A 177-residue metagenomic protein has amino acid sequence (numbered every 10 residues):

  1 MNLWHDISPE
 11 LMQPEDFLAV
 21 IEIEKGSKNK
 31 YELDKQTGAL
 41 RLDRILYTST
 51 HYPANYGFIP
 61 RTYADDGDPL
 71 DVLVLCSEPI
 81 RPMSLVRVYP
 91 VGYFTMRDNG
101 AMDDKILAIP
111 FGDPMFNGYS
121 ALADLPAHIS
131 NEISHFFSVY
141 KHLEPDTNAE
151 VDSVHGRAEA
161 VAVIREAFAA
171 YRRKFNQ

Functional and structural regions predicted by a protein language model:
M1-Q177: Hydrophobic N-terminal alpha-helices or hydrophobic patches in metabolic proteins across all domains of life
